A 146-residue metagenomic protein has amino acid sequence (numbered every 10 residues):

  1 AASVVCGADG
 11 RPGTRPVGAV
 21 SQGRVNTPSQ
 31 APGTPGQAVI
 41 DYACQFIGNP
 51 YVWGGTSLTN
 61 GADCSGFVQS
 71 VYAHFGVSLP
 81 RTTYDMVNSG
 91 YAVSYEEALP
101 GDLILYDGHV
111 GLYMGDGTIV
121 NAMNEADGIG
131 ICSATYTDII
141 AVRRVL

Functional and structural regions predicted by a protein language model:
C6, G10-T14, Q22-P35, V77-E96 (+1 more regions): Aromatic- and glycine-rich peptidoglycan recognition patches
T34-A43: A structural motif
Y42, F46-P100: Catalytic cysteine-centered active-site loop
Y106: Short, structured active-site "lid" loops
H109-L112: A conserved glycine-rich beta-strand in the N-terminal activation segment of trypsin-fold
